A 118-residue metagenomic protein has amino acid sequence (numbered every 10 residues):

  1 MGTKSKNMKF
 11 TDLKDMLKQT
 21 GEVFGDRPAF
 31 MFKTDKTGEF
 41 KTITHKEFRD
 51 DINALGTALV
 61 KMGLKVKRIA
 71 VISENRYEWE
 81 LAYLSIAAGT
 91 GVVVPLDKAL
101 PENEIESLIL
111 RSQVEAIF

Functional and structural regions predicted by a protein language model:
G2-K9, F40-K41: Acyl-group handling in specialized metabolite and lipid biosynthesis
K6-K9, E47, V94-L96: Short, flexible loop segments at the rims of nucleotide/cofactor-binding pockets, characterized by
N7-M31: A short N-terminal helical cap/helix-turn-helix that marks the beginning of AMP-binding/adenylate-forming
F24-D26, K65, Q113: Residue-level preference for short coil/turn positions at secondary-structure junctions
F30-K65, A70-R76, E80-L84, P101-E106 (+1 more regions): Conserved AMP-binding/adenylate-forming core of the ANL superfamily
A88-F118: Structural core segment of the AMP-binding/adenylate-forming
